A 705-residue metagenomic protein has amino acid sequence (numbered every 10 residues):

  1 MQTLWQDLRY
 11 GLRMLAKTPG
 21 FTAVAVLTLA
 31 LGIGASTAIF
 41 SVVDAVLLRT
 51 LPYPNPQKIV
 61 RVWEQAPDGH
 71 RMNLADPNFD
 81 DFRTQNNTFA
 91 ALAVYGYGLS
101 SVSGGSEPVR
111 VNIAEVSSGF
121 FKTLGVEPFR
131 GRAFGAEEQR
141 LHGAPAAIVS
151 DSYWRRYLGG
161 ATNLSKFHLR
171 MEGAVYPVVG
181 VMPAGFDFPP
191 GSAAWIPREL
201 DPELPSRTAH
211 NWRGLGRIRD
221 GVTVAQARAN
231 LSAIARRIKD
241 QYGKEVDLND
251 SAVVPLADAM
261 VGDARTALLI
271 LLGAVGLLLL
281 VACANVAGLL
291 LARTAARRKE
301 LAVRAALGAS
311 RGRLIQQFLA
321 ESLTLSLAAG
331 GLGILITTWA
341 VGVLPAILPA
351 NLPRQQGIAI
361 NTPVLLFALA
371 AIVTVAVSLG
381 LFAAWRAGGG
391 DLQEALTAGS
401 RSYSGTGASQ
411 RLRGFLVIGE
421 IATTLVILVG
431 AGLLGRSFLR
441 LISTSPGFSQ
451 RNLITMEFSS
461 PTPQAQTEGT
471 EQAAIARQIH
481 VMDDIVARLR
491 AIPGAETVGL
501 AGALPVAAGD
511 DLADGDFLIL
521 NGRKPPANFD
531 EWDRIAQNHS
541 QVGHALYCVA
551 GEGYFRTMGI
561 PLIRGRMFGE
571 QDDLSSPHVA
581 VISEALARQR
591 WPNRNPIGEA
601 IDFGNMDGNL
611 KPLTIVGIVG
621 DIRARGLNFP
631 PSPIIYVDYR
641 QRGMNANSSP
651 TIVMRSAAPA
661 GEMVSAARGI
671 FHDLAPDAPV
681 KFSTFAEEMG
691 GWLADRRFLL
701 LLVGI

Functional and structural regions predicted by a protein language model:
M1-T22, L256-V261, L289-Q316, A320 (+1 more regions): Alpha-helical transmembrane segments of integral membrane proteins
M1-V24, Y53, Q65, L99 (+12 more regions): Membrane-helix entry/capping segments
T18-V46, T50, A282-A284, L327-G330 (+1 more regions): Short, strongly hydrophobic transmembrane alpha-helices
G32, G273-C283, T374-S378, L425 (+2 more regions): Hydrophobic transmembrane alpha-helices
G32-G34, A306-S310, A329-G333, T337 (+1 more regions): A short glycine-centered flexible hinge/capping loop motif at secondary-structure junctions
D44-R83, A90-S101, S150, T444-I479: Membrane-interface junction motifs in transport/secretion proteins
I113-A136, A144-L269, G430, L434 (+3 more regions): Mid-to-C-terminal secondary-structure elements that act as membrane-proximal/extracytoplasmic interface segments
